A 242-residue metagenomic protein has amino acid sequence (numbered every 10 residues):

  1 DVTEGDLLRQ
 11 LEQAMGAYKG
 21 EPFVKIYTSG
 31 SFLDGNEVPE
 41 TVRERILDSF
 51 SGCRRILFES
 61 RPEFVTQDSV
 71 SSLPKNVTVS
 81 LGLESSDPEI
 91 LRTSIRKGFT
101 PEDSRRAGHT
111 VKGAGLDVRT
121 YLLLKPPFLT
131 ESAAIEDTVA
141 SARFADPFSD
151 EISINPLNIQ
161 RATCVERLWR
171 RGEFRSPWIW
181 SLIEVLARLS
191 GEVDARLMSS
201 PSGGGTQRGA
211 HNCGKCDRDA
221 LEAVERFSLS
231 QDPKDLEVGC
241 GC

Functional and structural regions predicted by a protein language model:
D1-E37, S49-V65, N76-S104, E151-S153: Core AdoMet radical
V2-Q13, V38-I46, A134-A142, R175-R188 (+1 more regions): Well-ordered, non-membrane alpha-helical segments in soluble/globular domains
G30-F32, P62-F64, S85-D87, L124-F128 (+2 more regions): Active-site-proximal loop/turn and secondary-structure-junction residues that shape catalytic pockets, frequently
D34-N36, Q67-V70, T206-G214: Short, solvent-exposed polar/charged micro-motifs at secondary-structure junctions
N36-E44, V65-P74, S132: Distinct, well-ordered alpha-helical segments
E89-K97, L123-A133, G172-E173: Surface-exposed cleft-lining segments at the edges of enzyme active sites
E102-T163, I183-P201: Conserved C-terminal portion of the radical SAM core fold that forms the substrate/S-adenosylmethionine-binding
L157-C242: Auxiliary Fe-S-binding modules of radical SAM enzymes
